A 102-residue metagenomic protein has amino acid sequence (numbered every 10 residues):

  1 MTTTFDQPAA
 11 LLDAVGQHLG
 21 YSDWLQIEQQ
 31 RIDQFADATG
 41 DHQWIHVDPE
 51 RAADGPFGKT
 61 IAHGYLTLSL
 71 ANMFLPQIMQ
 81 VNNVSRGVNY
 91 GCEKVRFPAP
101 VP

Functional and structural regions predicted by a protein language model:
T2-A62, M79: Catalytic strand-loop segment that frames the active site of acyl-thioester-processing enzymes
A53-K59, S69-P102: Hydrophobic beta-strand-centered segment that forms part of the acyl-chain substrate-binding groove
Y65-L66: A solvent-exposed, acidic/Ser-Thr-rich amphipathic alpha-helical stretch
